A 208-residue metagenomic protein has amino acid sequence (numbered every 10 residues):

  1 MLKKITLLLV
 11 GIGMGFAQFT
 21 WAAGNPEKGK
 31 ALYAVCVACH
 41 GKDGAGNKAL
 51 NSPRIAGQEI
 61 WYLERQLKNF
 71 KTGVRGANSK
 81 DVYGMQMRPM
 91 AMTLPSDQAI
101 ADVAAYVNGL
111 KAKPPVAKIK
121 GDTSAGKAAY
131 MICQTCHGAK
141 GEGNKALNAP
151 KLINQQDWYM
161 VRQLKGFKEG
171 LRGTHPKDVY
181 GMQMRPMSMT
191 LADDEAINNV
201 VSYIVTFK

Functional and structural regions predicted by a protein language model:
M1-I5: Positively charged n-region of N-terminal signal peptides that target proteins for export
L7-G15: Bacterial N-terminal signal peptides
F16-A22: Sec/Tat signal peptide C-region and signal peptidase I cleavage site
A23-A45, K118-E142, Q156: Sequence/structural segment immediately N-terminal to covalent heme-attachment motifs in c-type and related
K30-T72: The feature marks the first
K48-R54, F70-A101, P115-K120, K145-K151 (+2 more regions): Axial heme c-ligation environment in periplasmic c-type cytochrome domains
Q58-E59, Q66, N154-Q156, Q163: Extracellular/lumenal glycan-associated surfaces
